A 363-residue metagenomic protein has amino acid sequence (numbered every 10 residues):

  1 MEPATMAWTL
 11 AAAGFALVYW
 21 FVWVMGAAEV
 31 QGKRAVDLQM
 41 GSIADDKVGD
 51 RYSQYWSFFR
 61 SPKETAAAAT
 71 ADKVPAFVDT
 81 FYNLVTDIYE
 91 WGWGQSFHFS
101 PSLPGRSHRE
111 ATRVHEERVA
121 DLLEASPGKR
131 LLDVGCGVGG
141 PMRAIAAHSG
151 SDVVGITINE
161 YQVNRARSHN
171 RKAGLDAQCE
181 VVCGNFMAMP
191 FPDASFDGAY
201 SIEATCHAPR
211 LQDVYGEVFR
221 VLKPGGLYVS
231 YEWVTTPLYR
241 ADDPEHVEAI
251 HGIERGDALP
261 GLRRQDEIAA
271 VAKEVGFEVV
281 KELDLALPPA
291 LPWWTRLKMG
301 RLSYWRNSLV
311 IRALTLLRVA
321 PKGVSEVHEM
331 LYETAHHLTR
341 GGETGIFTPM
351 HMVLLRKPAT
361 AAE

Functional and structural regions predicted by a protein language model:
W8-I88: N-terminal auxiliary segments of SAM/dcSAM-dependent transferases
S96, P101, R106-K129: Conserved alpha-helix/loop element of class I SAM-dependent methyltransferases that forms part of the SAM/SAH-binding
R130-L132, P141-A188: Class I SAM-dependent methyltransferase SAM/SAH-binding core
G137: Conserved glycine-rich SAM-binding loop
M187-G198: A short acidic, Gly/Pro-enriched loop at the edge of an enzyme's catalytic core that lines a small-molecule cofactor
D197-R210: A short SAM/SAH-binding and catalytic strip from SAM-dependent methyltransferases
Q212-L227: A short glycine-rich, Lys/Arg-flanked "PGG" loop and its adjoining helix->strand segment in the class I
V234, A241-M350, R356-A359: Substrate-binding/catalytic lobe of Class I Rossmann-like enzymes that use SAM or dcSAM, i.e., the mid-to-C-terminal
